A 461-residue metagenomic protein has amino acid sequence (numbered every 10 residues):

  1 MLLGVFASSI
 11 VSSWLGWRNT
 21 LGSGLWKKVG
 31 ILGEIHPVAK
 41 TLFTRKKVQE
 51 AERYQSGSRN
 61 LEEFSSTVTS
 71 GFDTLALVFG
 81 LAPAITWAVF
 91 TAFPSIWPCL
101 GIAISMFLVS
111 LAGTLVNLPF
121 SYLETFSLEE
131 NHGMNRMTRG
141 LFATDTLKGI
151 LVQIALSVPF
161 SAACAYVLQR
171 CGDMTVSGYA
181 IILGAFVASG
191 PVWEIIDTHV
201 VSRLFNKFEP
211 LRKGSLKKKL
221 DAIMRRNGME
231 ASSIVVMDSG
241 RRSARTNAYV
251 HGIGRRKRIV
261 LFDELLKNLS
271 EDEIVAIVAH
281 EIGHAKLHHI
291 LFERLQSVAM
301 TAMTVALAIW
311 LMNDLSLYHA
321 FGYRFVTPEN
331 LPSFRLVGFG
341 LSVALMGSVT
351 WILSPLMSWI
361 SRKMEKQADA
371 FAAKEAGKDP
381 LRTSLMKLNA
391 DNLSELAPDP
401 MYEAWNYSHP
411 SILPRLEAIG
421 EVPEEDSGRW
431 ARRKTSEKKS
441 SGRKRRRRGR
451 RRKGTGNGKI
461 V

Functional and structural regions predicted by a protein language model:
M1, I10-S333, G347-V461: Polar-ligand-bearing catalytic/cofactor-coordination segments of membrane-embedded or membrane-tethered inner-membrane
V337-M346: Short, contiguous hydrophobic alpha-helices characteristic of membrane insertion segments
